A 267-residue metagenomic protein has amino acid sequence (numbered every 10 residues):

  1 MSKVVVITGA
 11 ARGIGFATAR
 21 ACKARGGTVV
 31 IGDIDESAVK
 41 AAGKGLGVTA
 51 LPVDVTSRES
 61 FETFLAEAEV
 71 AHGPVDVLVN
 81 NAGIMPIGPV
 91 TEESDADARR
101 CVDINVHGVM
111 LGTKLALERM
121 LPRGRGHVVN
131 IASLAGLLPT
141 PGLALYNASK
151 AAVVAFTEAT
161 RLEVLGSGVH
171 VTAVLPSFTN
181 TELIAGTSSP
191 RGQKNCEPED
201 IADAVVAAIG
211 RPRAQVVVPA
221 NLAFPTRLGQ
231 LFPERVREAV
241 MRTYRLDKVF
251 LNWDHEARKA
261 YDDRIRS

Functional and structural regions predicted by a protein language model:
M1-V29: Canonical Rossmann dinucleotide-binding motif of NAD(H)/NADP(H)-dependent dehydrogenases/reductases, specifically
E36, V53-T63, D95: The beta1-alpha1 cofactor-binding region of Rossmann-like NAD(H)/NADP(H)-dependent oxidoreductases
P89-V90, S94-V102: Substrate-binding pocket helix/loop in short-chain dehydrogenase/reductase
T91, T140-A144: Active-site loop immediately N-terminal to the catalytic Tyr-X3-Lys motif of short-chain dehydrogenase/reductase
T113, S149: Active-site helix of classical SDR
S133: Residue(s) in the substrate-gating loop at a strand-loop-helix junction that position the organic substrate next
A173, S189-T226: C-terminal helical subdomain
